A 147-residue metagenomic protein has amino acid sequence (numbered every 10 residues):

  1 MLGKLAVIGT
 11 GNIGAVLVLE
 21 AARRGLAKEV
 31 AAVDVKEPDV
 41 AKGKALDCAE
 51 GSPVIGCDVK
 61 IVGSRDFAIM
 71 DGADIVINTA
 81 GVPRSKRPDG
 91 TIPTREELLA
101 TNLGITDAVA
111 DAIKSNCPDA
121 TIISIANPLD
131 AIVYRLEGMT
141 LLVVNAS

Functional and structural regions predicted by a protein language model:
M1-L5: Extreme N-terminal starter segment of soluble prokaryotic enzymes
T10-G11: Glycine-rich Rossmann-fold phosphate-binding loop(s) that bind the pyrophosphate of adenine dinucleotide cofactors
G14-A15: N-terminal Rossmann-fold NAD(P) dinucleotide-binding loop
A21: Aromatic pocket-lining residues of Rossmann-like dinucleotide-binding sites
V35-A73, V82-P88: Conserved N-terminal Rossmann-fold NAD(P) cofactor-binding segment
V76-N78, S124-I125: Redox-cofactor binding/interface segments in oxidoreductases and associated redox assembly factors
P93-S147: Rossmann-like NAD(P)(H) cofactor-binding subdomain of soluble oxidoreductases
